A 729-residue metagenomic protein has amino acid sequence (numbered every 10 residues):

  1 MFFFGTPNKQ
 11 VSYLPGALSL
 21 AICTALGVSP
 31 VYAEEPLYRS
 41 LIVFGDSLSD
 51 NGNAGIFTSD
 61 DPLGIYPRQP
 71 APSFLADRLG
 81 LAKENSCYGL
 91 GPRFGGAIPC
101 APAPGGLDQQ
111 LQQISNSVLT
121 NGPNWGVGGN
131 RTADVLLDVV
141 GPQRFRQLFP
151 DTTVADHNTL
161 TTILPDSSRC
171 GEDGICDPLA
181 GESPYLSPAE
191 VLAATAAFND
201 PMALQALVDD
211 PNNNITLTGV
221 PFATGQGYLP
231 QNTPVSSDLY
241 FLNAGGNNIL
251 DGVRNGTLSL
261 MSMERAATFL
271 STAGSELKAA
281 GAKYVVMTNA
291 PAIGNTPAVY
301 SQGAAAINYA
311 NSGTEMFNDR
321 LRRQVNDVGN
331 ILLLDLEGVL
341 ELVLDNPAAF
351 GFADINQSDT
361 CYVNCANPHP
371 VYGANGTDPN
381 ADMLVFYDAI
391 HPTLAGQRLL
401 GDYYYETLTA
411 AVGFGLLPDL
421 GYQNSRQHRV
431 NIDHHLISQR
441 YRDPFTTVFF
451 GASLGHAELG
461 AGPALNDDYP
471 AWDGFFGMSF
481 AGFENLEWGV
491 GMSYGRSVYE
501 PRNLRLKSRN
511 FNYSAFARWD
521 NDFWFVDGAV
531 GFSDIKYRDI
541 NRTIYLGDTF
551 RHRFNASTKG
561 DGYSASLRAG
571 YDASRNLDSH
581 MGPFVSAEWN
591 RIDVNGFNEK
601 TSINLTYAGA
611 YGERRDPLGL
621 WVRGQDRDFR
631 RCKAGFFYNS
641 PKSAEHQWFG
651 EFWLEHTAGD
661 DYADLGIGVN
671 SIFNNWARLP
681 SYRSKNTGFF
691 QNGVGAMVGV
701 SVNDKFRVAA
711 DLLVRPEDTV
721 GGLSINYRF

Functional and structural regions predicted by a protein language model:
F2-Y32: Gram-negative bacterial Sec-dependent N-terminal signal peptides
A33-Y441, L454-A461: Conserved active-site regions of diverse hydrolases
P142-Q143, G256-A267, S557-G562, G619-R631: Active-site pocket-shaping loop/turn-to-helix segments
S236, A481-N485, S574-N576, S643 (+2 more regions): Residue-level recognition of beta-strand termini and adjacent short loop/turns
A305-Y309, G460-A464, V498-L504, N512 (+4 more regions): Extracellular loop and loop/strand-boundary signature of outer-membrane beta-barrel proteins
Y403, S514-R518, Y611-F729: Outer membrane beta-barrel transmembrane domains
D419-M581, W589, V708-N726: Outer membrane beta-barrel translocator domains of Type V secretion systems
E588-V594: Solvent-exposed flexible segments
